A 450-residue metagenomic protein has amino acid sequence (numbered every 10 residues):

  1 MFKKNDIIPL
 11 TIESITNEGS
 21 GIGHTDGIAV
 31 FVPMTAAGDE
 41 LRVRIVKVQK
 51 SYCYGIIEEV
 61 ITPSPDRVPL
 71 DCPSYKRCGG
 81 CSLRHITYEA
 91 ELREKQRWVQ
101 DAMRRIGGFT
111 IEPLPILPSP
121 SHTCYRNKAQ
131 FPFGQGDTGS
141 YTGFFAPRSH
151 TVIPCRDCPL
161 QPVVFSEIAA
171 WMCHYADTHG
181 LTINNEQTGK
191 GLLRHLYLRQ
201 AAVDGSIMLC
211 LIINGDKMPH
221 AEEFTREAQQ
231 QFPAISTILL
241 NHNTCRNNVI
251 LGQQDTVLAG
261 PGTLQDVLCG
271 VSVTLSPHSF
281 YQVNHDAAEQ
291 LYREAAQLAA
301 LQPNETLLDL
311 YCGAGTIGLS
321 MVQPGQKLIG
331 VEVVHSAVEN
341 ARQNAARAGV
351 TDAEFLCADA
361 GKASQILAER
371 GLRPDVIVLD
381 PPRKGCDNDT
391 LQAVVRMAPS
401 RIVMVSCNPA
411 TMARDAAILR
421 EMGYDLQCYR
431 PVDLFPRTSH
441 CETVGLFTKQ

Functional and structural regions predicted by a protein language model:
M1-S74, E354-F355, G361-K362: Terminal RNA-binding accessory module
F2-P9, N17, D216, H220-Q450: Rossmann-like S-adenosyl-L-methionine
G21-D26, G143-A146, C210-I212, A341: Short, acidic/hydrophobic/Gly-rich beta-strand patch recurrent on exposed beta strands that often constitutes part
G38, Q161, N284: Short, conserved phosphate/pyrophosphate- and ester-handling motifs at nucleotide-, phospho-/glycolipid
Y52, D204-M208, S439: Conserved loop-to-beta-strand segment in the C-terminal subdomain of adenylate-forming
E58-L70, K76-I183, V203, M218: Extended interfacial segments that mediate partner engagement and assembly in macromolecular machines
L196: Flexible loop/N-cap segments at domain edges
R199-A201: Structural signature of eukaryotic scaffold interfaces centered on beta-propeller domains
